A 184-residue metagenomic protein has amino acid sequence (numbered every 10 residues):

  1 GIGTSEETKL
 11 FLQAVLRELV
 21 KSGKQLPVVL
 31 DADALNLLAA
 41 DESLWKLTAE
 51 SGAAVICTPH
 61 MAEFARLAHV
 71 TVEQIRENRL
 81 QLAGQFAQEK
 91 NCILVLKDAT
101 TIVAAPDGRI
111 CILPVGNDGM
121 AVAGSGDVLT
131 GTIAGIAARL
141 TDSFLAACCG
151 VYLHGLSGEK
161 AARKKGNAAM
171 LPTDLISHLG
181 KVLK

Functional and structural regions predicted by a protein language model:
G1-P114: Glycine-rich phosphate/dinucleotide-binding loop and adjoining beta-alpha-beta core of small-molecule
L16, I56, L80-G84, T100 (+7 more regions): Generic hydrophobic alpha-helical scaffold/packing signal
M61-E63, L153-L156: Short connector loops/turns at beta-strand edges and beta->alpha or beta->beta junctions
R66, V122-L153: Short, small-residue alpha-helix embedded
V70-R79, T141-L145, G166-M170: Short, charged, surface-exposed loops that flank catalytic or proteolytic processing sites
C111-G124: Short pre-catalytic strand/loop immediately N-terminal to key active-site residues, enriched for Gly-Thr
L156-K184: Charged C-terminal helix
